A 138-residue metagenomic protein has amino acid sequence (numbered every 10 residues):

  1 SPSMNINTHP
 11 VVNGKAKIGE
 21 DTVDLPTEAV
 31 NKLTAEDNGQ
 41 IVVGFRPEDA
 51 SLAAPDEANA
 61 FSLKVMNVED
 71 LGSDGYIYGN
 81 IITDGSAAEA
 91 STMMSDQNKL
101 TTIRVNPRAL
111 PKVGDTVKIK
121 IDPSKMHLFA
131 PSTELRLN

Functional and structural regions predicted by a protein language model:
S1: Nucleotide-binding/hydrolysis machinery
M4-N138: Non-catalytic connector elements of ABC transporters
